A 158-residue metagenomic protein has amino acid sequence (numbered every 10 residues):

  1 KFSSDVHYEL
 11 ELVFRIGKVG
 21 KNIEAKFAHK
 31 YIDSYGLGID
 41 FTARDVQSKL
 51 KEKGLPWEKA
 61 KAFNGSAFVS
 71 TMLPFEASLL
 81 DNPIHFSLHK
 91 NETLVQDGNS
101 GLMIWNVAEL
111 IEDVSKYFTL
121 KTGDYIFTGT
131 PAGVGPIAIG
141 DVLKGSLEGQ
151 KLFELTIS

Functional and structural regions predicted by a protein language model:
K1-K121, Y125, G133-S158: Catalytic-core "active-site belt" of small-molecule-metabolizing enzymes, emphasizing His/Asp/Glu-rich regions
